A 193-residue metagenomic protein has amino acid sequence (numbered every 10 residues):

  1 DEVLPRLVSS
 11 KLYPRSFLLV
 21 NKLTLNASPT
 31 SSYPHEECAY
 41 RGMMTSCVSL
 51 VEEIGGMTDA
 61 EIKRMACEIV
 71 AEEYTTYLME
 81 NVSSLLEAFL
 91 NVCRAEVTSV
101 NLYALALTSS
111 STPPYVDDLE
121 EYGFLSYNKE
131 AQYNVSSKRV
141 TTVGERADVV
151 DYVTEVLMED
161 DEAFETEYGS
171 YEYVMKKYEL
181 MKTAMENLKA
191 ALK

Functional and structural regions predicted by a protein language model:
E2-S110: Acidic/His-rich structured neighborhood in mature extracellular/periplasmic domains
C93-K193: Metalloprotease/metallohydrolase-associated module, dominated by Zn2+-dependent proteases
